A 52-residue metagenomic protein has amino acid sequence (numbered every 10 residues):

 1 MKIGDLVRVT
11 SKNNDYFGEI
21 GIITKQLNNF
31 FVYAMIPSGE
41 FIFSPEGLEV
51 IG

Functional and structural regions predicted by a protein language model:
K2-G52: Basic/aromatic-rich interaction segments and small domains that mediate binding to polyanionic partners
